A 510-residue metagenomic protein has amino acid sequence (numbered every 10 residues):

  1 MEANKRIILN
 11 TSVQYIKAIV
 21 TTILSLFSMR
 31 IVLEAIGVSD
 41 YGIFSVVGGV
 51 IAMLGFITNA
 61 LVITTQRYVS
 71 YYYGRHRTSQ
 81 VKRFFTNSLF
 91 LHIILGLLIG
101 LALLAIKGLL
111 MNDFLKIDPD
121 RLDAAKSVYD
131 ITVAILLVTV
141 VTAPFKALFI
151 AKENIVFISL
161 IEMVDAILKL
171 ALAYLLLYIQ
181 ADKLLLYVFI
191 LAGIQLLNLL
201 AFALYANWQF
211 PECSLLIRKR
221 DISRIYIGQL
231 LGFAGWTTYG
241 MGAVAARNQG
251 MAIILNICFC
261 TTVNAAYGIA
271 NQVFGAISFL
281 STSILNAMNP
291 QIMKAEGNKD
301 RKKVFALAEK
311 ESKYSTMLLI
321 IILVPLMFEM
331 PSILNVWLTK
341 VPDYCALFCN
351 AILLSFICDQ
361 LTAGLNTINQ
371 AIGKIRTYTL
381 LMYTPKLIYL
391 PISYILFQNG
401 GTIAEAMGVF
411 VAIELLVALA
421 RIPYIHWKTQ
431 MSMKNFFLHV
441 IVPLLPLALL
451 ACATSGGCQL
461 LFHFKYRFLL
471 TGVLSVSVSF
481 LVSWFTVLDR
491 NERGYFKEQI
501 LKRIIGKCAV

Functional and structural regions predicted by a protein language model:
M1-I7, L184-V188, F202-N248, Q291 (+3 more regions): Interhelical loop/hinge segments that connect adjacent transmembrane helices in multipass membrane
M1-S25, S79-T86, A125-K126, R220-G240 (+1 more regions): N-terminal membrane topogenesis motif
N4, I8, L137-V164, Y174-L175 (+4 more regions): Membrane-interface junctions at transmembrane-helix termini in multi-pass inner-membrane proteins
R6-Y71, G96-L104, I135, L170 (+1 more regions): Signature of the first transmembrane helix
L9-L26, I190-F202, A206, D221-K294 (+3 more regions): Transmembrane helical elements of multi-pass membrane transporters/channels
N59-R75, A151, P211-S214, A270 (+2 more regions): Helix-loop junctions and terminal segments of transmembrane helices in multi-pass membrane transport/translocation
S159-L175, I179-P211, Y383-I388, T402-Y424 (+1 more regions): Hydrophobic alpha-helical transmembrane segments
H426, M431-F437, C452-V510: Membrane-proximal transmembrane or re-entrant/amphipathic helices at the cytosolic face
